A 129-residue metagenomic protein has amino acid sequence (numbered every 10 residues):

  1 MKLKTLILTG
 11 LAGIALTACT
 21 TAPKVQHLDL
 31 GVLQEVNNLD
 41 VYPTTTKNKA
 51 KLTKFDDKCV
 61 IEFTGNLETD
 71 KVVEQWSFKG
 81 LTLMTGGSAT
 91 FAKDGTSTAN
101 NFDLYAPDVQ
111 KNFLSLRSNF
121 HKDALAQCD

Functional and structural regions predicted by a protein language model:
M1-I7: Bacterial N-terminal signal peptides that target proteins for export
A15-A18: C-terminal motif of bacterial Sec signal peptides marking the signal peptidase cleavage site
T20-A22: Bacterial signal peptide processing site
V25-Q26, L52: Charged, low-complexity cytosol-facing tails and large interhelical loops of integral membrane proteins
L28-T45: Post-signal peptide N-terminal segment of mature Sec-exported envelope proteins
K47-G95: Mature extracytoplasmic domains of secretory-pathway proteins
T98-D129: C-terminal partner/receptor-binding element of secreted or periplasmic proteins
